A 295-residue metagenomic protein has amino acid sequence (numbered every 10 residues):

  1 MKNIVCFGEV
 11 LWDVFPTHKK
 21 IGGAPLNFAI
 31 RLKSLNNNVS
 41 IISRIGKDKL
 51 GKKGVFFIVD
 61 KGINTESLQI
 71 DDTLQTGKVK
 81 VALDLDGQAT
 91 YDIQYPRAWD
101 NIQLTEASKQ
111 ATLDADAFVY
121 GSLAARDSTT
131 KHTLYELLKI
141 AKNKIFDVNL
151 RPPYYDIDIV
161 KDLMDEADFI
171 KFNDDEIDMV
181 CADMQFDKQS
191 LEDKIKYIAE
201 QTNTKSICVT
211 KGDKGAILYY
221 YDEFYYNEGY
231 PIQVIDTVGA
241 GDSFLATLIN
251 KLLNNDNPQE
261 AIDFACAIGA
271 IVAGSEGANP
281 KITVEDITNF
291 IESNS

Functional and structural regions predicted by a protein language model:
K2-V5, F57-D60, T65-L68, L85-F224 (+1 more regions): Ribokinase/PfkB-type carbohydrate-kinase core domain
N3, K188-S295: Conserved phosphate-binding/catalytic region of the ribokinase-like
I4, P25, A29, G51 (+6 more regions): A general structural signal for well-ordered alpha-helical segments in protein cores
I4, V14-V79, L83-Q88, I93-W99 (+1 more regions): Substrate-binding N-lobe of the ribokinase-like
G8: Active-site beta-alpha turn of Rossmann-fold NAD(P)-dependent dehydrogenases/reductases
W12, K47, L150-P152, E176 (+3 more regions): Short, glycine/acidic-enriched loop or turn micro-motifs at the edges of active sites
P16-G23, K49, Q75, Y154 (+4 more regions): Residues at secondary-structure transition points
L32, N173, G241: Short, conserved phosphate/pyrophosphate- and ester-handling motifs at nucleotide-, phospho-/glycolipid
